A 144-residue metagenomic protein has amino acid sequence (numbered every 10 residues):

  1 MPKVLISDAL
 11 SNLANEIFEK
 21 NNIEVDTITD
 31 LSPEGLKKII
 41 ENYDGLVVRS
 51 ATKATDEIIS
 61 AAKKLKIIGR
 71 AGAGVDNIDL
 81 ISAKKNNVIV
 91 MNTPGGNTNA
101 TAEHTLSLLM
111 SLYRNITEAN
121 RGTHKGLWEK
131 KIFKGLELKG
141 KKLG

Functional and structural regions predicted by a protein language model:
M1-M91: An N-terminal-biased, well-structured beta-alpha scaffold segment characteristic of Rossmann-like dinucleotide-binding
G69, K142-G144: Residue in the alpha/beta-hydrolase core beta-strand immediately N-terminal to the catalytic nucleophile
N86, P94-K142: Phosphate-binding beta-alpha-beta segment of Rossmann-like dinucleotide-binding domains, i.e., the NAD(P)
